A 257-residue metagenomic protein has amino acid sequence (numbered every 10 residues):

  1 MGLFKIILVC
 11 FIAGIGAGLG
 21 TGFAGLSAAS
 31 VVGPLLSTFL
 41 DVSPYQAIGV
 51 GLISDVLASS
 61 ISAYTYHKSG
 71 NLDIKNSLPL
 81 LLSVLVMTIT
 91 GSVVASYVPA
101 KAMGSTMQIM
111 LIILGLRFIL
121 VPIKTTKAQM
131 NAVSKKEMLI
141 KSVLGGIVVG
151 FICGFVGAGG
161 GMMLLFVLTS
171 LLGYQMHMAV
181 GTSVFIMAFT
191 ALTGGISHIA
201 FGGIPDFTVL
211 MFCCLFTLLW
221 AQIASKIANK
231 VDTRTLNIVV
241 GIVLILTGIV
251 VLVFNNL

Functional and structural regions predicted by a protein language model:
M1-I6, C10, I53-Y64, I112 (+2 more regions): Hydrophobic, membrane-facing alpha-helical anchors
M1-L19, G33-F39, P44, T65-F151 (+2 more regions): Juxtamembrane transmembrane-helix boundary motif
G18, I48-V56, L85, V180-A191 (+1 more regions): Transmembrane helix-bundle signature of multi-pass membrane transporters/permeases
F23-V32, G157-V167: Transmembrane helix boundary and interhelical junction motifs in multipass membrane proteins
V42-V50, K75-N76, G173-V184: Membrane-interface alpha-helices at helix entry/exit sites of multi-pass transporters
S54, T182-H198, T208-A221: A small-residue-rich subset of transmembrane alpha-helices
T126, A158-M163, Y174-M178: Short, structured loop/turn "capping" segments at alpha-beta junctions
